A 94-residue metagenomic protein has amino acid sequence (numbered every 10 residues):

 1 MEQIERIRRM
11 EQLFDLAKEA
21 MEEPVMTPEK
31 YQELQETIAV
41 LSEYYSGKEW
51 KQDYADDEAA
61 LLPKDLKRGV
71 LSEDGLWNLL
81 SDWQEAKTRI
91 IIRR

Functional and structural regions predicted by a protein language model:
Q3-I4: Extended alpha-helical interaction scaffolds
R9-D15, E19-E29, E36-R94: Long, low-complexity or tandemly repetitive, helically biased scaffold regions used for multimeric assembly/adhesion
